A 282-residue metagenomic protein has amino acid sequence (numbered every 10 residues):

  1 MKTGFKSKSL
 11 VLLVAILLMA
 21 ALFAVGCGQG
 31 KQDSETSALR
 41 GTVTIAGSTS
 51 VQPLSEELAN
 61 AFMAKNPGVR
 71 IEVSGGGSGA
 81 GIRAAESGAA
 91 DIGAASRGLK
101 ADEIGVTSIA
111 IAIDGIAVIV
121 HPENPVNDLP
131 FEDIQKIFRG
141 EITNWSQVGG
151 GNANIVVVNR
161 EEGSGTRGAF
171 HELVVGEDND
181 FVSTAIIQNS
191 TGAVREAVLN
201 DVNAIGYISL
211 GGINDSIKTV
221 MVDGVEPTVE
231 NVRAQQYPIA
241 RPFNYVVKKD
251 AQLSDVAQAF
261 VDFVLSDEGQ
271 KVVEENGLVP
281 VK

Functional and structural regions predicted by a protein language model:
M1-T42: Short, low-complexity disordered leader/linker segments with a strong preference for bacterial N-terminal type II
C27-K282: Exported/periplasmic ABC-transporter solute-binding proteins
